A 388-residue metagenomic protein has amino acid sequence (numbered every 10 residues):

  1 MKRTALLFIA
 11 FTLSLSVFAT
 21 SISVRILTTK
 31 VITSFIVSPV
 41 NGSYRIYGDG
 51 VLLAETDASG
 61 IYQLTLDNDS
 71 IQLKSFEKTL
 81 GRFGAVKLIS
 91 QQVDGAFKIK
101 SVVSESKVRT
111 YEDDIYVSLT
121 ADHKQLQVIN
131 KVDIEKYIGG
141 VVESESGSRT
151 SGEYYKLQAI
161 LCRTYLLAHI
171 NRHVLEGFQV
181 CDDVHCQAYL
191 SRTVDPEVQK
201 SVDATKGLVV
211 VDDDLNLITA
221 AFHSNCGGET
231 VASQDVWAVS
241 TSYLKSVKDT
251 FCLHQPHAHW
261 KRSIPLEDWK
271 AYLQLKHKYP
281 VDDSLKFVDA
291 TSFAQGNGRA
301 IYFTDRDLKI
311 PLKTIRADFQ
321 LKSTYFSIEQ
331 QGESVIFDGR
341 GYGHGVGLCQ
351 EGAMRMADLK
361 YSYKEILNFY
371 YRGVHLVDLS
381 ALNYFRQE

Functional and structural regions predicted by a protein language model:
M1-T4: Positively charged n-region of N-terminal signal peptides that target proteins for export
L7-F11, S16-E388: Conserved, single-site charged/polar hotspot
